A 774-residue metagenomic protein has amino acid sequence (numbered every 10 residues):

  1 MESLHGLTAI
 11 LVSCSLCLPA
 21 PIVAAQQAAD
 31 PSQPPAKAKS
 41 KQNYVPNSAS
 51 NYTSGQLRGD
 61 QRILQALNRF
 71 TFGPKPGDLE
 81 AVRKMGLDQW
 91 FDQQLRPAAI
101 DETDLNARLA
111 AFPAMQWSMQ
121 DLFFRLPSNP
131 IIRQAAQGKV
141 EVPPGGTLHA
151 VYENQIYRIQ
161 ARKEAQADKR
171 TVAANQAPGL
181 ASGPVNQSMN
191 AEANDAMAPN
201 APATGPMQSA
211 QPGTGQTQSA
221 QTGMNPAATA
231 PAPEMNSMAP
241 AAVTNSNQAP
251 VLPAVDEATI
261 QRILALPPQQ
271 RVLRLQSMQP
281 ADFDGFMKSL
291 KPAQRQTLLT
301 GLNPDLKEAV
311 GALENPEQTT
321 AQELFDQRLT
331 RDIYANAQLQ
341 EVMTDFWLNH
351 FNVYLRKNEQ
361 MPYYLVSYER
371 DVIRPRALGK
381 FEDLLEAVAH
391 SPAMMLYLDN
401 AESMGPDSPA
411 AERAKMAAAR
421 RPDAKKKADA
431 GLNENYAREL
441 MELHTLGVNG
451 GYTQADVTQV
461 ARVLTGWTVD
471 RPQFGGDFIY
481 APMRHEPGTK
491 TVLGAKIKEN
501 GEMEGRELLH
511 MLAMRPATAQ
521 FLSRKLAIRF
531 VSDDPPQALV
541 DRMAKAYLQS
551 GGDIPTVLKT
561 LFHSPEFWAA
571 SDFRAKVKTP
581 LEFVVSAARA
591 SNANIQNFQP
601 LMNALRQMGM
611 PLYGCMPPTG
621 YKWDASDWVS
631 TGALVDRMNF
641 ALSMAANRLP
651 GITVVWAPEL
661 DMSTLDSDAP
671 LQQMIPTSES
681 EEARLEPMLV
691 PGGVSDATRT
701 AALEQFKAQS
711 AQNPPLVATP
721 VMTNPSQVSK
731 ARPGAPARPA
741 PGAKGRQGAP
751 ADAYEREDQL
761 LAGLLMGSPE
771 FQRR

Functional and structural regions predicted by a protein language model:
M1-G6: Positively charged n-region of N-terminal signal peptides that target proteins for export
T8-A20: Bacterial N-terminal signal peptides
L18-A29: Bacterial Sec-dependent signal peptides at the C-terminal "C-region" and cleavage site
Q27-V342, E369-V372: Conserved short S/T/G-enriched processing/targeting/catalytic segments and their helical context
A38, Q42, P46-S48, G55-L57 (+16 more regions): Flexible, low-complexity segments enriched for small/polar residues
S40-A49, Q187-A191, A196-A201, S209 (+10 more regions): Active-site substrate-binding loop specific to GH73 endo-beta-N-acetylglucosaminidase modules in bacterial autolysins
D78-L79, R356-K357, V448-Y452: Short, polar/flexible loop-turn hinges at active-site or ligand-entry regions and domain interfaces
